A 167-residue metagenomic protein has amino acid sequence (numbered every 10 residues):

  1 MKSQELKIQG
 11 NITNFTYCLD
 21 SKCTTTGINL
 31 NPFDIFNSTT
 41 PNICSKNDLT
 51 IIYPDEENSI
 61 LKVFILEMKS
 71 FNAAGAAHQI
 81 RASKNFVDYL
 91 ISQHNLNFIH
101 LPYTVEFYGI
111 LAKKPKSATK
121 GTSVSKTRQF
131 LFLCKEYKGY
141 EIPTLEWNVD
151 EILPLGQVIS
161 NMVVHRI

Functional and structural regions predicted by a protein language model:
M1-N42, P154-I167: Acidic-basic catalytic patches of nuclease active cores, encompassing PD-(D/E)XK and other metal-cofactor nuclease
N31, S38-C44, F71-Y108: Acidic, metal/cofactor-coordinating or nucleic-acid-engaging core segments within structured domains
L49-I51, K62-S70: Conserved catalytic cores of phosphodiester-cleaving nucleases, focusing on short active-site segments
I52-D55, V87-Q93, P115: Short regulatory "switch" loops immediately downstream of catalytic or recognition motifs within protein catalytic
Y53, K69-N72, L111-K113: Short, flexible loop/turn elements at secondary-structure junctions
E56-L61: Short, solvent-exposed loop/turn segments that connect beta-strands within catalytic domains and beta-strand-rich
K62, H78-Q79, T119-S123: Short, conserved acidic/polar surface loops in the N-terminal third of protein domains
F98-I167: Domain-level recognition of nuclease-like catalytic cores that cleave nucleotide substrates
